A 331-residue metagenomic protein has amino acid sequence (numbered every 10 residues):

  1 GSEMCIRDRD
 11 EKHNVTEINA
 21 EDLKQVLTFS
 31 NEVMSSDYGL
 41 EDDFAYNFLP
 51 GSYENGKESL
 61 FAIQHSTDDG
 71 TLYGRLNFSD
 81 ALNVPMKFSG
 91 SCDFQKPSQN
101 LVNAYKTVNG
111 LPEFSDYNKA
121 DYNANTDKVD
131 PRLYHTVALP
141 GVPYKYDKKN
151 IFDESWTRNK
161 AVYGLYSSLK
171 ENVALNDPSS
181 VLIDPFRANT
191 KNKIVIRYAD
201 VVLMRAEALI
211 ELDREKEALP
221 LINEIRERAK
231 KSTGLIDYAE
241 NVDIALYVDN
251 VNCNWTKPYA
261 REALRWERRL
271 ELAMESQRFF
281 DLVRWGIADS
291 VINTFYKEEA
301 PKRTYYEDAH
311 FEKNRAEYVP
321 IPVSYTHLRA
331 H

Functional and structural regions predicted by a protein language model:
G1-E3, R7-N77, C92, N109-R329: Acidic/polar-rich alpha-helix caps and helix-coil junctions
A81-L101, R158-V162: Short, cationic low-complexity segments
P97-A104, V108, P322: Residue-level signal for threonine
